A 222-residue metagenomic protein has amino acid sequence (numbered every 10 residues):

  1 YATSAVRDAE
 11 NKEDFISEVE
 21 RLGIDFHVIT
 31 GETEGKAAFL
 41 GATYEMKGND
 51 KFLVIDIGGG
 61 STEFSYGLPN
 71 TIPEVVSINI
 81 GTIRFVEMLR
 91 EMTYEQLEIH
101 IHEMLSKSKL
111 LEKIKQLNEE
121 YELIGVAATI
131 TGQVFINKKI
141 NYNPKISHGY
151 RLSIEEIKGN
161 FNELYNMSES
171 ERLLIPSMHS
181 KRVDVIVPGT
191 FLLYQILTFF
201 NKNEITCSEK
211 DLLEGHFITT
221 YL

Functional and structural regions predicted by a protein language model:
S4-K51, Y66-P69, E74-L222: Helical "lid/coupling" subdomains associated with nucleotide-phosphate turnover
G59-Y66: Acidic, divalent-metal-coordinating active-site segment for phosphoryl/phosphodiester hydrolysis, typified by short
